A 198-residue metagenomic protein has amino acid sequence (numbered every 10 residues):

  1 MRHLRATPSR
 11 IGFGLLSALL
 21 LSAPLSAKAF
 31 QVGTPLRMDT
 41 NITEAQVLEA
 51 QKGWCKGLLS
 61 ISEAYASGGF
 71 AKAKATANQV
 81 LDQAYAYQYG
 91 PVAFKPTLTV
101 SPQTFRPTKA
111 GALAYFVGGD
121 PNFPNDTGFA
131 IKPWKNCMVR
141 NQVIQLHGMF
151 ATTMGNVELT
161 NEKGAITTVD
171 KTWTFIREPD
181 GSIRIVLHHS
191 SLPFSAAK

Functional and structural regions predicted by a protein language model:
M1-P8: N-terminal secretory signal peptides that target proteins for export/translocation
R5, A18-L20, K135, I144: Sterically constrained small-residue positions within well-ordered secondary structures of folded domains
P8-S9, V139, D170: Short beta-strand-initiation
G12-A23: Bacterial N-terminal signal peptides
K28-Y87: Short, low-complexity N-terminal intrinsically disordered segments enriched in polar/charged residues
F30, L146-M154, E158, E162-A197: Short beta-strand edge/turn micro-motifs at domain boundaries
L48, G68-Q142: A solvent-exposed, acidic/Ser-Thr-rich amphipathic alpha-helical stretch
